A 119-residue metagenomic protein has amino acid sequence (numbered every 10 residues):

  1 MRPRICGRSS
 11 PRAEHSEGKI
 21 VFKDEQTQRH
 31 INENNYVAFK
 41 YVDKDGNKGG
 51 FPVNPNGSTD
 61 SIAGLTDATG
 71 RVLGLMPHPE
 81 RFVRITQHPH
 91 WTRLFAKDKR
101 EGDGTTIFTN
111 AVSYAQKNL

Functional and structural regions predicted by a protein language model:
M1-L119: Amide-donor transfer/coupling interface in amidating biosynthetic enzymes
